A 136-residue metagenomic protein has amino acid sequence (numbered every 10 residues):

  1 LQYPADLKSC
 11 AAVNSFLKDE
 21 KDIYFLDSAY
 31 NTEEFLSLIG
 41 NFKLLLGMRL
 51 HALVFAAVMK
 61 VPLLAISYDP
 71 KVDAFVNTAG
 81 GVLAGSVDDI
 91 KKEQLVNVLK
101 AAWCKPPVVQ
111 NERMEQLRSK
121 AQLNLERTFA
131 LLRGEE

Functional and structural regions predicted by a protein language model:
L1-E136: Active-site anion-handling motifs in enzyme catalytic cores
